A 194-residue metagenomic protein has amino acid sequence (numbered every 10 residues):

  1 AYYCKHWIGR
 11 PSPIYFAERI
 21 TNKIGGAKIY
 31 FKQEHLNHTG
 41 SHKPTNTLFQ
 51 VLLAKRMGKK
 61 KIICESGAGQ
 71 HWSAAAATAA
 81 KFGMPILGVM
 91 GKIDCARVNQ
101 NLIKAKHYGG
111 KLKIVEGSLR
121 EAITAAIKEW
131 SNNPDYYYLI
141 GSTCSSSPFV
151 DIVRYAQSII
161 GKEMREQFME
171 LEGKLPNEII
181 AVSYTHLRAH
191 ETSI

Functional and structural regions predicted by a protein language model:
A1-G58: Positively charged, low-complexity intrinsically disordered leader regions
F16-R19, N46-Q50, A74, A125 (+2 more regions): Well-ordered alpha-helical segments embedded in enzymatic catalytic cores
G25-A27, M57-K60, F82-I86, Y108-G110 (+2 more regions): Short coil/turn connectors at secondary-structure junctions
G26-N37, R56-I62, G141-V150, L171-N177: Glycine/charged-rich beta-loop-alpha catalytic/anionic-binding loops adjacent to active sites
Q33-P44, I62-W72, Q157, I179-Y184: Active-site nucleophile and cofactor-binding loops and adjacent substrate-binding regions of central metabolic enzymes
F49-G58, S73-P85: Alpha-helix C-terminal capping segments
L87-E172: Small/polar-residue-rich loop-to-helix segments that shape phosphate-bearing ligand pockets
T185-T192: Conserved small/polar residues in nucleotide/adenosyl-binding loops
